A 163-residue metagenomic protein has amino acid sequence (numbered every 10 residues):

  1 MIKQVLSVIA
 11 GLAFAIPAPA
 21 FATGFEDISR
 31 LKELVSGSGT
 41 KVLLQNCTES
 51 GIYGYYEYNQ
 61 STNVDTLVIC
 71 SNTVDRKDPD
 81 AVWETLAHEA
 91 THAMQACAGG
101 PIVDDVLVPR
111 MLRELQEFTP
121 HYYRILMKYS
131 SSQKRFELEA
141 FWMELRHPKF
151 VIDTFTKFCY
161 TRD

Functional and structural regions predicted by a protein language model:
M1-V5: Positively charged n-region of N-terminal signal peptides that target proteins for export
S7-P17: Bacterial N-terminal signal peptides
A20-R30: Cleaved targeting-peptide boundary
K32, S38-L44, D104-D163: Metalloprotease/metallohydrolase-associated module, dominated by Zn2+-dependent proteases
V42, L67-I69, L86: Hydrophobic beta-strand residues in large extracellular and virion-surface proteins
C47-D80, A96-C97: Active-site scaffold of zinc-dependent metalloenzymes
D78-M94: Short alpha-helix carrying the canonical HExxH Zn2+-binding catalytic motif
A90-L107: Catalytic Zn2+-binding segment of zinc metalloproteases
